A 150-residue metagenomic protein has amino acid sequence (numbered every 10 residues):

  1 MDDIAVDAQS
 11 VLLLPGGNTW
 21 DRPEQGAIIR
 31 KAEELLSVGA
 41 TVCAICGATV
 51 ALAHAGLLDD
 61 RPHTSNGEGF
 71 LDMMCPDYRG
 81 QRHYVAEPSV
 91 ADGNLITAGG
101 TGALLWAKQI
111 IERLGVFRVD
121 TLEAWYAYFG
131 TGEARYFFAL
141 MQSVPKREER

Functional and structural regions predicted by a protein language model:
M1-C43, G47-R150: Active-site-adjacent pocket-lining segments in enzyme domains
